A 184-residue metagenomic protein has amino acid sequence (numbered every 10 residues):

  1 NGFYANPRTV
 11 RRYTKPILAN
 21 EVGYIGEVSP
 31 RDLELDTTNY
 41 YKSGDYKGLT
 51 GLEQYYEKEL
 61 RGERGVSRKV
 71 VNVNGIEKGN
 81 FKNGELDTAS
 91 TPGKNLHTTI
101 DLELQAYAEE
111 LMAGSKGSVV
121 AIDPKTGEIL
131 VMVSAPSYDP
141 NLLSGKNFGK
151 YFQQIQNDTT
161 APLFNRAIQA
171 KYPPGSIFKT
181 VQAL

Functional and structural regions predicted by a protein language model:
N1-G149, P162, Q169-K171, V181: Periplasmic/cell-envelope proteins involved in peptidoglycan metabolism and beta-lactam response
Y151-I155: Short, surface-exposed secondary-structure junctions/capping segments
G175-A183: Active/ligand-binding-proximal structured segments within catalytic/core domains that scaffold catalytic residues
